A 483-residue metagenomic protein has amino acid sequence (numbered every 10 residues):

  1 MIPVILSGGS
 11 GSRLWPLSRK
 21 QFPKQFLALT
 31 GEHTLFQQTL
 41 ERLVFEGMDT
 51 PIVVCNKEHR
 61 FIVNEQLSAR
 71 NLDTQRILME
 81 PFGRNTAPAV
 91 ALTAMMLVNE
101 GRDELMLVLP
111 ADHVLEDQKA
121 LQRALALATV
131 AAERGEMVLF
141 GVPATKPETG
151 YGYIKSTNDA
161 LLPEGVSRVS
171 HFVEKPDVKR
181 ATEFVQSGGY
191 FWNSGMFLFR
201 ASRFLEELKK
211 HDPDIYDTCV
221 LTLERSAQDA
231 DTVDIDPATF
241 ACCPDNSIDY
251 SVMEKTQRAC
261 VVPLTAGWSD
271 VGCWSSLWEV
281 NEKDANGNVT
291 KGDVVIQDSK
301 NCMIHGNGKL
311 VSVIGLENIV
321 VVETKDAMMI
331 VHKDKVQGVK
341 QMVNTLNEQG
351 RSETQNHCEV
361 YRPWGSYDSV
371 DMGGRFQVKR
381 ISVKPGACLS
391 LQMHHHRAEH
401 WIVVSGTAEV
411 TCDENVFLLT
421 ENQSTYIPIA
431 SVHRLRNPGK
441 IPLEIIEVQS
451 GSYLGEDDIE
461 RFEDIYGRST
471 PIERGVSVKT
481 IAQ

Functional and structural regions predicted by a protein language model:
M1, M48-D49, L72-T74, G101-E104 (+9 more regions): Short coil/turn connectors at secondary-structure junctions
I2-I5, R13-P23, A28-P110, V114-A120 (+2 more regions): Conserved N-terminal catalytic core of the sugar/cofactor nucleotidyltransferase
I5-S7, V54, L107-P110, L139-P143 (+2 more regions): Short beta-strand segments
G83-P88, K146-E148, V178-R180, W268-S269 (+1 more regions): A short acidic, often aromatic-flanked loop/helix-cap motif at beta-alpha or helix-coil junctions that lines enzyme
M106, S170, G189, M196-F197 (+3 more regions): A residue-level structural signature of the nucleotidyltransferase/glycosyltransferase Rossmann-like core
D117-A230, D234-F240, C260: Conserved core of the sugar-phosphate nucleotidyltransferase
R203-I402, T407-Y426, H433, N437-P438 (+3 more regions): Left-handed beta-helix
I445: Noncatalytic nucleic-acid binding interfaces
